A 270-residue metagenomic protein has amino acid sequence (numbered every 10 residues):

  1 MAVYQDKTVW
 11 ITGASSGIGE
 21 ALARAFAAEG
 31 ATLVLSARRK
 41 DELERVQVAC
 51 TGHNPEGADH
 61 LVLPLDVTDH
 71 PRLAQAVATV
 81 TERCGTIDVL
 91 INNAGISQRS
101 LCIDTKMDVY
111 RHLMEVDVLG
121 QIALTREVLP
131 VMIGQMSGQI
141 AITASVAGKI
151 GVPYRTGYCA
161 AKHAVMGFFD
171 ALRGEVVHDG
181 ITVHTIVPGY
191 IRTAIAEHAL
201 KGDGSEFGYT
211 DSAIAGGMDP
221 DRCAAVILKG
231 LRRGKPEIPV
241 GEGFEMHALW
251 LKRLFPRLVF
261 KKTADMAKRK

Functional and structural regions predicted by a protein language model:
T8, S15-S16: Conserved glycine-rich cofactor-binding loop
E29-V46: Conserved glycine-rich Rossmann-like NAD(P)H-binding loop of the short-chain dehydrogenase/reductase
L65-Q75, M107: The beta1-alpha1 cofactor-binding region of Rossmann-like NAD(H)/NADP(H)-dependent oxidoreductases
L101-C102, K106-R111, I122: Substrate-binding pocket helix/loop in short-chain dehydrogenase/reductase
T125, A161: Active-site helix of classical SDR
S145: Residue(s) in the substrate-gating loop at a strand-loop-helix junction that position the organic substrate next
H178-G243: SDR active-site lid
